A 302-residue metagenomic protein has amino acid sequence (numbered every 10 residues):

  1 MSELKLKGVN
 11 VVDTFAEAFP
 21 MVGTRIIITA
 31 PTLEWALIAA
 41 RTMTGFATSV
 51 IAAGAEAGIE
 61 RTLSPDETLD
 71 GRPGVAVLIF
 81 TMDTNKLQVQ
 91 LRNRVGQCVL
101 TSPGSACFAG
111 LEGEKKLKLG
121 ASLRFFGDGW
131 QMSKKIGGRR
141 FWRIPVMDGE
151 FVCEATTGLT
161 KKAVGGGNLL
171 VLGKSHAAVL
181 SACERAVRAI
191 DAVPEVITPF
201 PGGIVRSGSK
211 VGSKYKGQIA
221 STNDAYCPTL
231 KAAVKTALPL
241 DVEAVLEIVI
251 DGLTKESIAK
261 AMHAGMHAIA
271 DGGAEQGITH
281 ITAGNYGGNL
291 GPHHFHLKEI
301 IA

Functional and structural regions predicted by a protein language model:
L4-V11, E17, R25-L63, V77 (+10 more regions): Conserved mixed alpha/beta catalytic, RNA-binding, or beta-rich assembly cores of soluble enzyme, regulatory
A16-E17, T68: Short, exposed beta-strand/loop patches in secreted or surface proteins that constitute
P65-V75: Glycine-rich phosphate/pyrophosphate-binding loop regions near the starts of catalytic domains
G272: C-terminal binding/interaction regions
